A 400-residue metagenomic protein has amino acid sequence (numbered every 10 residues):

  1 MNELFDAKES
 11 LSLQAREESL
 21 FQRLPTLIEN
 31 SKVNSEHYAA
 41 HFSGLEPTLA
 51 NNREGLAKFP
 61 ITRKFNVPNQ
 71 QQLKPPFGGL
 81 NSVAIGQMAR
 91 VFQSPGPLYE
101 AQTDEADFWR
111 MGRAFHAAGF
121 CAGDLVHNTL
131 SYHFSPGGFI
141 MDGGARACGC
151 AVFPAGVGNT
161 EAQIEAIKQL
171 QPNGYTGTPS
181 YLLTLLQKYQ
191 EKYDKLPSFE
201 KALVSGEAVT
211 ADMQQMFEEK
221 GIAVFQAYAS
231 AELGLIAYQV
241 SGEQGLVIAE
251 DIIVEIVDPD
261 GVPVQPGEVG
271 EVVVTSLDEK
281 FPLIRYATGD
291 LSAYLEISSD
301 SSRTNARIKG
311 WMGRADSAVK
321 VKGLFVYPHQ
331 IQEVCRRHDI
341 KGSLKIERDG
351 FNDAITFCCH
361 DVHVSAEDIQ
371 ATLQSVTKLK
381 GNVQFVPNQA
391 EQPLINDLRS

Functional and structural regions predicted by a protein language model:
M1-A117, C121-A122, D260, F351-C358 (+1 more regions): Nucleotide 5′-phosphate-binding alpha/beta core
N2-A7, E54, T62-K220, E243: Active-site phosphate/ATP/adenylate-binding loop shared across adenylate-forming ligases
S31, S94, V126, Y175 (+5 more regions): Residue-level signal for inorganic ion chemistry
H37, H41, A162, T184-L185 (+3 more regions): Phosphate- and divalent-cation-binding pockets in alpha/beta enzyme and binding domains that engage nucleotide-derived
F153-G156, F225, N382-P387: General small-molecule cofactor/ligand-binding pocket signal
Y175, L277-G381: AMP-binding/adenylate-forming catalytic core of the ANL superfamily
V209-S299: Conserved AMP-binding/adenylate-forming
